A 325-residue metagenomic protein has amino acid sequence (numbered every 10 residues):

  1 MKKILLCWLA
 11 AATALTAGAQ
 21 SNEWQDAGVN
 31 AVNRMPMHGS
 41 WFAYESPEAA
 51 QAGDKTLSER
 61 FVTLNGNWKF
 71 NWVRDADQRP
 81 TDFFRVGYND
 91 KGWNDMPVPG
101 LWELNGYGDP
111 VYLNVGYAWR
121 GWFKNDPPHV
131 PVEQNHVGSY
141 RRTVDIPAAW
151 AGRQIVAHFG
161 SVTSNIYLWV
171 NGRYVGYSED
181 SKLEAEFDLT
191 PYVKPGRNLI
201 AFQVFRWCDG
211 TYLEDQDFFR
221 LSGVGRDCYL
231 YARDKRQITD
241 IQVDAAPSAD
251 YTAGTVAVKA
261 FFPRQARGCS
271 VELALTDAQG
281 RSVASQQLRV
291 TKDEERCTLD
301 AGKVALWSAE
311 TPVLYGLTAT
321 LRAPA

Functional and structural regions predicted by a protein language model:
M1-I4: Positively charged n-region of N-terminal signal peptides that target proteins for export
L9-G18: Hydrophobic h-region of N-terminal signal peptides that target proteins for export in Gram-negative bacteria
Q20-G121, L199-W207: Accessory carbohydrate-binding/adhesion or oligomerization-edge regions at the termini of glycan-active proteins
E23-A31, D54-K55, N71-V73, D109 (+3 more regions): Accessory beta-strand-rich segments of carbohydrate-active enzymes
L168-V170, A253-R289, E295-C297: Beta-strand-rich binding/interaction modules
F187-P191, C297-P312: Signal that preferentially marks extracellular ectodomain short beta-strand elements of beta-sandwich modules
F205, T311-R322: Internal, hydrophobic beta-strand segments that form the core of beta-sheet-rich folds
A245-G254: Short, solvent-exposed loop/linker segments at the N-terminal edge of repeated beta-sheet extracellular domains
